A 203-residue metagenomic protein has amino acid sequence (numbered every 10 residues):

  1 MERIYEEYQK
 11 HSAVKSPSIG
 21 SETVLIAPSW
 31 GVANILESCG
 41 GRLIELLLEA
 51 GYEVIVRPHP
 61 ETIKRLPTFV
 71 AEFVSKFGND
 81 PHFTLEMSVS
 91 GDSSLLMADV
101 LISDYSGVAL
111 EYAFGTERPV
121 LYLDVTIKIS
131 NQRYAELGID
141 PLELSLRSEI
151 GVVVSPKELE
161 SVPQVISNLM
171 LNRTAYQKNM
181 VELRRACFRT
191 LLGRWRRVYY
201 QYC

Functional and structural regions predicted by a protein language model:
M1-I35, P60-I63: A nucleotide-sugar donor-handling region in carbohydrate enzymes
P17, L46, S93-S94, L101: Structural alpha-helical scaffold elements that stabilize or flank donor/cofactor-binding regions in carbohydrate
V32-E45: A conserved mid-protein helix/loop that constitutes part of the nucleotide-sugar donor-binding site
L48-L85: Catalytic donor nucleotide-activated moiety binding site of glycosyltransferases and closely related
F73, D80, G107-C187: Catalytic binding pocket for nucleotide-activated donors in carbohydrate/polymer assembly enzymes
L85-S93: Conserved active-site histidine-acidic residue motif and adjacent donor-binding/catalytic loop of glycosyltransferases
L96-L110: Acidic donor-binding loop of glycosyltransferase active sites
L191-C203: C-terminal alpha-helical cap of glycosyltransferases
